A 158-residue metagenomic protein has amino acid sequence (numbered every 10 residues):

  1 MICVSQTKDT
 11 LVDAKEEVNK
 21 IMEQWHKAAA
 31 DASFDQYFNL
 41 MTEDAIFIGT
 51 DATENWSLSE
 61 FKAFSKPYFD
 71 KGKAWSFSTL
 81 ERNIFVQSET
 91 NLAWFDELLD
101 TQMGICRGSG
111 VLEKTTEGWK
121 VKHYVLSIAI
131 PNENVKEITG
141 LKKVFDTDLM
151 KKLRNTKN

Functional and structural regions predicted by a protein language model:
M1-V12: Bacterial Sec-dependent N-terminal signal peptides
D13-S33, L149: Short, aromatic-enriched amphipathic alpha-helices that serve as compact interaction elements
E17, K62-I105, N158: Surface-exposed, charged secondary-structure patches
D31-D44, I48: Short, well-ordered alpha-helical segments enriched in acidic and aromatic residues
M41, D51, E81, S88 (+3 more regions): A mature extracytoplasmic/lumenal domain signature
I46-W56, P67-A74: A short gly/proline-enriched turn/hairpin at secondary-structure junctions
T101, I105-E137: A contiguous, mid-protein "functional segment" used to position or interact with cofactors/ions or partner subunits
H123-N158: Low-complexity, intrinsically disordered terminal/linker segments enriched in charged and Gly/Pro repeats
